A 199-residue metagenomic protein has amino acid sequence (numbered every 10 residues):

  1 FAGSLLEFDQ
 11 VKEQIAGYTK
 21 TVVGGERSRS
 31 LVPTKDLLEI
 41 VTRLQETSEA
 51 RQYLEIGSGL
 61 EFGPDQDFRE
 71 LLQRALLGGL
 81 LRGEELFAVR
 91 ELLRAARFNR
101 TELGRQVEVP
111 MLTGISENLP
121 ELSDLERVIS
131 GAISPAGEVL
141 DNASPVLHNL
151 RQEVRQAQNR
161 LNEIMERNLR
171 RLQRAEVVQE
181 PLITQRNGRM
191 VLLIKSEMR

Functional and structural regions predicted by a protein language model:
F1-V154: Conserved amphipathic alpha-helical "coupling/scaffold" segments that transmit conformational changes between domains
H148-R199: Extended, Lys/Arg-enriched charged tracts that mediate electrostatic binding to polyanionic substrates
